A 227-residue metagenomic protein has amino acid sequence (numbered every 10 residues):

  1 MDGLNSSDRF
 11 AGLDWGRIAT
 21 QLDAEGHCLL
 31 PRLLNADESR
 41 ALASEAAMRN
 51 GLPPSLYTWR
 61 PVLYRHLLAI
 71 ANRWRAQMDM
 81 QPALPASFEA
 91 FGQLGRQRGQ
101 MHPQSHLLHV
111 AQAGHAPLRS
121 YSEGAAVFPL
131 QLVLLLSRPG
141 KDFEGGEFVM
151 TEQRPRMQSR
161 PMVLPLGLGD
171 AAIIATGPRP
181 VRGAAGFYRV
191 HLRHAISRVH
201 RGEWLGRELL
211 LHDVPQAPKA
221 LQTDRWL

Functional and structural regions predicted by a protein language model:
M1-A24, W226-L227: Fe(II)/2-oxoglutarate
G16-R96: Non-heme Fe(II)/2-oxoglutarate
H27, Y64, H102-S105, V127-V133 (+3 more regions): Extracellular structured ligand-interaction cores
F91-H109: Alpha-helix-centered segments that form part of catalytic cores
Q93-G95, L118-S122, R193-I196: Short, P/G- and charge-enriched loop/turn segments at secondary-structure junctions
Q100, L108-Q112, E123-D142, L210: Short, conserved beta-strand element in jelly-roll/cupin
A116-G124, P161-L164: Short histidine-centered beta-strand/loop micro-motifs that create catalytic or ligand/metal-coordination sites
F128, F143-L227: Catalytic core of Fe(II)/2-oxoglutarate
